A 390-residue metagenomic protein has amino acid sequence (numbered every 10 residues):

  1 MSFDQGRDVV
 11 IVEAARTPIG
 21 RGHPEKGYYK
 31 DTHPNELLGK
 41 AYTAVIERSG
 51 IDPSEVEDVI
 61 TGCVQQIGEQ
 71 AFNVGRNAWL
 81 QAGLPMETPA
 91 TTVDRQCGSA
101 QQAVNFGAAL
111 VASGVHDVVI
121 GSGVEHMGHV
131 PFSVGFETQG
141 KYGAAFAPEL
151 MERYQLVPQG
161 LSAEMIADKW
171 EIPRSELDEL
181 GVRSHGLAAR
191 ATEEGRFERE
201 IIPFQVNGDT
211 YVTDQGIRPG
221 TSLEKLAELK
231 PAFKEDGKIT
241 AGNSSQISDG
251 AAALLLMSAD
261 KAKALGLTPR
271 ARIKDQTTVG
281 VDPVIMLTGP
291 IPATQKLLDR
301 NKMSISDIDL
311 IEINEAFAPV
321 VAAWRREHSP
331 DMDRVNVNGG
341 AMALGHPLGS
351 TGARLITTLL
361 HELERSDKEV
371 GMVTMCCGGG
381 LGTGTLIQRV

Functional and structural regions predicted by a protein language model:
S2-T32, E224-T288, P292, R300 (+3 more regions): Condensing-enzyme catalytic core mediating Claisen C-C bond formation in acyl metabolism
A15-P18, K30-N35, G39-K40, R48 (+2 more regions): N-terminal extracellular/periplasmic Venus flytrap/periplasmic-binding protein-like
Y28-G143, I201-T213, V284, I305-E327: Conserved beta-ketoacyl condensing-enzyme motif
T32, C63-D117, Y154-Q159, G220-Q246 (+3 more regions): Conserved catalytic cysteine-centered active-site region of acyl-thioester-dependent Claisen-condensing enzymes
P34-G50, V74-A78, A103-F106, G160-I166 (+4 more regions): Short, well-ordered amphipathic alpha-helical segments that serve as non-catalytic structural scaffolds within diverse
V93-E125, A167-F197, A253-D260, R326 (+2 more regions): Active-site-proximal alpha-helical scaffold in enzymes
E164, E200-I202, K274-A343: Active-site pocket-lining segment
